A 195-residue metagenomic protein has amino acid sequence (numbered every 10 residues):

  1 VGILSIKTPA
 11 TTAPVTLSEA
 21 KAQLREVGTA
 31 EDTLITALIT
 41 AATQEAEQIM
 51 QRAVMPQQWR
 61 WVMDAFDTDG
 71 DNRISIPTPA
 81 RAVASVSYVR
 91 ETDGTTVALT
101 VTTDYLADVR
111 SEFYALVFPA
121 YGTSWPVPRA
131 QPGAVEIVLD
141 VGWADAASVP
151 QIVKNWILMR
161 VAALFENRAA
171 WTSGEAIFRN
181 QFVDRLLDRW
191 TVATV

Functional and structural regions predicted by a protein language model:
V1-V195: Divalent metal-cofactor coordination and adjacent catalytic microenvironments
